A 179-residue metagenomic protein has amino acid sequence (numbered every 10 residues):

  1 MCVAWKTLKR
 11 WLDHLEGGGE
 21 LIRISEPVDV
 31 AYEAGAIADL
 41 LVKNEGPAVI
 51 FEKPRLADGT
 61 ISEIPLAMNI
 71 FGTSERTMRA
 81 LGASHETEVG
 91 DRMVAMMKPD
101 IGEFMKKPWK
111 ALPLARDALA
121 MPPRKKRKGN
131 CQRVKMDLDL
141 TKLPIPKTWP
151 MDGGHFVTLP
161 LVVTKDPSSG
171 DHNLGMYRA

Functional and structural regions predicted by a protein language model:
M1-A179: Extended, highly charged
